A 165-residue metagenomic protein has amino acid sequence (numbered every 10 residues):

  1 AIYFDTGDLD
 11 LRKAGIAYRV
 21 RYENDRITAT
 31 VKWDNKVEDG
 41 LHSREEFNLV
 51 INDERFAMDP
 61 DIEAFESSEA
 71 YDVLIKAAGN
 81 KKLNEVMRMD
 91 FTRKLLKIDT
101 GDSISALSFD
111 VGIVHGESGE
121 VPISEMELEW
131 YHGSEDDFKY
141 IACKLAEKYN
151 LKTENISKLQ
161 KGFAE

Functional and structural regions predicted by a protein language model:
A1-E165: Phosphate-end processing signature that detects enzymes handling 5′-triphosphorylated RNA and polyphosphate
